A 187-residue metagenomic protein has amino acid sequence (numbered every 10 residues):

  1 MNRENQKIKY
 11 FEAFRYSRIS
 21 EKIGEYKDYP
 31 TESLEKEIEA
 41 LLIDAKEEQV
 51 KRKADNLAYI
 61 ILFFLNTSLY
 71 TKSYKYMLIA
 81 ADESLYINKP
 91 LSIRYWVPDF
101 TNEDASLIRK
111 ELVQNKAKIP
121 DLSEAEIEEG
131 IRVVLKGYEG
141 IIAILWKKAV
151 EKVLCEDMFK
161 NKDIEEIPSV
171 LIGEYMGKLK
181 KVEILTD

Functional and structural regions predicted by a protein language model:
M1-E12, L107-A117: Short N-terminal helix-initiation segments at or just after the protein's N-terminus
M1-F11, V133-D187: Acidic, proline/glycine-rich low-complexity IDRs
I8-L57: Short N-terminal edge-element motif at the start of the domain
Y26-S33, G130, V134-I141: Conserved aromatic-histidine-acidic binding/catalytic patches
L42-K53, S73-N88, K116-K118, V134 (+1 more regions): Short, Lys/Arg-enriched charge-dense amphipathic segments
A45-R52, N115-L122, E126, A149 (+1 more regions): Short secondary-structure junctions and interdomain/linker hinges
K51-I108: Aromatic- and glycine-enriched beta-alpha-beta binding-site module
L91-G137: Low-complexity, serine/threonine/proline-enriched polar segments
